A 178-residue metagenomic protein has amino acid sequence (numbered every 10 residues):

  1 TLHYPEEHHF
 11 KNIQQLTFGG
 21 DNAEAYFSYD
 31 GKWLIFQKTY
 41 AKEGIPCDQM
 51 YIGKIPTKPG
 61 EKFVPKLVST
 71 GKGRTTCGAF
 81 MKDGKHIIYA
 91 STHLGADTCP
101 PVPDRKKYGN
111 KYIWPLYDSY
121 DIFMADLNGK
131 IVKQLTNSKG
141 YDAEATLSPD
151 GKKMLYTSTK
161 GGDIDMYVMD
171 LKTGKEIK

Functional and structural regions predicted by a protein language model:
T1-K11, L116-Y120, A125: Blade/loop signatures of beta-propeller domains
T1-Y4, K11-P46: Beta-strand-rich domains and repeat architectures in extracellular enzymes and scaffolds, especially beta-propellers
I13-L16, P65-V68, I131-T136, K175-K178: A short beta-strand motif characteristic of beta-propeller blades
F18-D21, Q37-Y51, S69-T75, A90-D121 (+3 more regions): A flexible loop/linker signature enriched in serine peptidases of the S9 family
E24-Y26, C77, E144: Conserved beta-strand position repeated once per blade in WD40 beta-propeller domains
Y29-D30, K82-D83, P149-D150: Residue-level detector of Asp-centered blade-edge/turn motifs that repeat once per structural unit in beta-propeller
L34-I35, I87, M154-L155: Hydrophobic beta-strand positions that form the internal "hydrophobic ladder" of WD40/Gbeta-like beta-propeller blades
I55-K58, D126-K130, D170-G174: Short loop/turn segments that connect beta-strands within beta-propeller blades
